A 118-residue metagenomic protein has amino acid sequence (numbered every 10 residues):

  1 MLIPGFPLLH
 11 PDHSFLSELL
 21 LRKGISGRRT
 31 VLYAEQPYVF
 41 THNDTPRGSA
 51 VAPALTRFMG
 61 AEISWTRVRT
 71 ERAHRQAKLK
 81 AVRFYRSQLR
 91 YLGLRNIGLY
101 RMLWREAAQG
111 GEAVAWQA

Functional and structural regions predicted by a protein language model:
M1-S26: Active-site beta-strand->loop->alpha-helix modules in alpha/beta enzyme cores, enriched in Gly/His/Asp(Glu)
S26-A118: The feature marks non-catalytic terminal segments
